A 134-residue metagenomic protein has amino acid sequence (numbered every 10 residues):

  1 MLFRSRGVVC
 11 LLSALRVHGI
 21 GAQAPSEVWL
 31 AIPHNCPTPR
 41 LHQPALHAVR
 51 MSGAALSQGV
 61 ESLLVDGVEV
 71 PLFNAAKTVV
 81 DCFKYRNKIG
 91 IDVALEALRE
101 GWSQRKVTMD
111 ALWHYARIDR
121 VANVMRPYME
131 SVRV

Functional and structural regions predicted by a protein language model:
M1-V134: Nucleic-acid-binding surface
